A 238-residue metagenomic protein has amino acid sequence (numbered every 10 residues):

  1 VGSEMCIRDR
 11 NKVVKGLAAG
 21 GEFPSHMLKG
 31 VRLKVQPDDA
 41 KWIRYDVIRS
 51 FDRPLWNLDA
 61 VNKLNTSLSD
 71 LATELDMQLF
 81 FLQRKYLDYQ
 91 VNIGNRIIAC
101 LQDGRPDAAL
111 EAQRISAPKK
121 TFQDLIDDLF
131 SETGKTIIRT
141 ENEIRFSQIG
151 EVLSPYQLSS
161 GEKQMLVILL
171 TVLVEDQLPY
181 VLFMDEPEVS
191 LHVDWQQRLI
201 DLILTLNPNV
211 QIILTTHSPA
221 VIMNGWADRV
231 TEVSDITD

Functional and structural regions predicted by a protein language model:
V1-I7: Short, small-residue-biased leader/transition segments that mark boundaries at the very start of proteins
G2, I43, P179: Conserved catalytic motifs of the protein kinase core domain
R8-A99: Non-catalytic, alpha-helical, charged scaffold/linker segments that couple or flank catalytic or architectural cores
L17, V31-V35, F122-F130, I203: Hydrophobic, Leu/Ile/Phe/Ala-enriched alpha-helical segments that form helix-helix packing faces
L87-Q157, L173: Extended helical coiled-coil dimerization/tether regions that scaffold and oligomerize large DNA-maintenance assemblies
D124, T133, I138-D238: Switch/communication elements of ASCE P-loop NTPase nucleotide-binding domains
